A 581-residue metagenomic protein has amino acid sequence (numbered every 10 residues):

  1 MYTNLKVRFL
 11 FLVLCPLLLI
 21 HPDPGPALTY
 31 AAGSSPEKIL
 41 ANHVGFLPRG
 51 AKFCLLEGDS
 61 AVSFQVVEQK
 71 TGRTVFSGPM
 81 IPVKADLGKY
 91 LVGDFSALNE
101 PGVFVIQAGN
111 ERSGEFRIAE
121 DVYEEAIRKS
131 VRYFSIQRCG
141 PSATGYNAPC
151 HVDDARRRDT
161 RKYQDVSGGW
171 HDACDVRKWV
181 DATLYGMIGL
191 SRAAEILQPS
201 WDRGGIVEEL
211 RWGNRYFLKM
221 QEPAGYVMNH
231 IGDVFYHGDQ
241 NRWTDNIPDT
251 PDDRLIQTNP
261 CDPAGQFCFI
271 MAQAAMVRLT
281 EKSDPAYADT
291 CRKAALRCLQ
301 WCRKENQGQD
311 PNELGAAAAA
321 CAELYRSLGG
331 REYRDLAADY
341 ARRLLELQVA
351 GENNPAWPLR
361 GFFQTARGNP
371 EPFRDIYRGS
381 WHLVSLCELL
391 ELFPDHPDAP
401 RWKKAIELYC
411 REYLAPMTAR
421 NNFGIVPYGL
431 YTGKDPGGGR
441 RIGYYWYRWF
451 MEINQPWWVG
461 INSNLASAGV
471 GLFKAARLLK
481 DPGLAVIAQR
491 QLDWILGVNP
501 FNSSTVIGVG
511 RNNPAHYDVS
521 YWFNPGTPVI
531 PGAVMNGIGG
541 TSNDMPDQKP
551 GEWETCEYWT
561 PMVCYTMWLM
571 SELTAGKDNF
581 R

Functional and structural regions predicted by a protein language model:
M1-F11: Bacterial N-terminal signal peptides that target proteins for export
L10-D23: Bacterial N-terminal signal peptides
P22, A27-A31: Boundary at the C-terminal end of the N-terminal hydrophobic targeting segment
G33-K38, Q65-G88, N99-P101, V105-G114 (+1 more regions): Glycan-recognition and catalytic cores of secretory/periplasmic carbohydrate-active enzymes
K38-D59: Contiguous beta-strand segments within globular domains
Y90-S96: Exposed aromatic-hydrophobic patches
I118-E120: Interdomain boundary/hinge segments at the C-termini of tandem beta-sandwich modules
